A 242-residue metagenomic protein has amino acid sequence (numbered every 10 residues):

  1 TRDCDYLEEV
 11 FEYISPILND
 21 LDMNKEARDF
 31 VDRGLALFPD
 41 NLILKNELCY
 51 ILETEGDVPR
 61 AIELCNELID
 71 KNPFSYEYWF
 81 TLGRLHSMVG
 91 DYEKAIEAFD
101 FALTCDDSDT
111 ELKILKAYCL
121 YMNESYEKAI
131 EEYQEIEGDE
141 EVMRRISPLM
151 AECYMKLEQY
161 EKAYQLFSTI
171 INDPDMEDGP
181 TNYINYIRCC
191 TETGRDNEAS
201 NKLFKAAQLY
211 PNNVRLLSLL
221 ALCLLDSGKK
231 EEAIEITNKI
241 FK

Functional and structural regions predicted by a protein language model:
T1, R33-G34, E67-L68, F101-A102 (+4 more regions): Canonical positions in the second alpha-helix
C4-D5, P39, P73, D107 (+3 more regions): Short coil turns that delineate tetratricopeptide repeat
E8-E9, I43, E77, E111 (+3 more regions): Start-of-helix register in tetratricopeptide repeats
D20, T54-E55, M88-V89, M122-N123 (+3 more regions): Register position in tetratricopeptide repeats
